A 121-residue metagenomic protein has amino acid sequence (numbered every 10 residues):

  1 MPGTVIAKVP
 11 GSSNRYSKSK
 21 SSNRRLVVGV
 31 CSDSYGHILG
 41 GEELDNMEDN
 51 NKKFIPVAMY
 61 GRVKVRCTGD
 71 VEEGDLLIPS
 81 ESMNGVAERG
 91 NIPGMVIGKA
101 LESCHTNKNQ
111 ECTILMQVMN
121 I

Functional and structural regions predicted by a protein language model:
M1-I121: Extracellular receptor-binding modules and their adjoining Ser/Thr/Gly/Asp/Asn-rich linkers
